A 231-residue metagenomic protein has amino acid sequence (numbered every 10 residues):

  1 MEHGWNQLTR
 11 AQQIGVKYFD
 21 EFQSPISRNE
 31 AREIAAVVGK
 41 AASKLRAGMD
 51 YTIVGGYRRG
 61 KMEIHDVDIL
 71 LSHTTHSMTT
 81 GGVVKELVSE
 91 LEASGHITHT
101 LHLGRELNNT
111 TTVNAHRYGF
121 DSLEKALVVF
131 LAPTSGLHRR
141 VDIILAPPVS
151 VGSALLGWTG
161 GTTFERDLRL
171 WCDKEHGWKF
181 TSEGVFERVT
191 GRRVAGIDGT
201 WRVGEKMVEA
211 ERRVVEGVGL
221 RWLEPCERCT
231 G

Functional and structural regions predicted by a protein language model:
M1-T52: Helical scaffold of the NTase/Pol beta-like nucleotidyltransferase catalytic core
I14, F19-I26, T75, T79-G231: Acidic, metal-coordinating catalytic segment for phosphate/diphosphate chemistry, firing primarily on the Nudix
A31, A35, I53-V54, V67 (+5 more regions): Small-side-chain structural scaffolding
V38-M78: Active-site nucleotide-donor binding segment shared across nucleotidyl transfer reactions
